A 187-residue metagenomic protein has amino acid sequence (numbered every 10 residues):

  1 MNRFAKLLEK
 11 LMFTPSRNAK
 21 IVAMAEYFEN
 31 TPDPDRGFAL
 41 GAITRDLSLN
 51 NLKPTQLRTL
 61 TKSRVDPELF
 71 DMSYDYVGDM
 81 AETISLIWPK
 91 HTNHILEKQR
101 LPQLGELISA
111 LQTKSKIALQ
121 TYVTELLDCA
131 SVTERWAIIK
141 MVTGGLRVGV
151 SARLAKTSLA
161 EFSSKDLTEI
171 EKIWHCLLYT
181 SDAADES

Functional and structural regions predicted by a protein language model:
M1-S181: N-terminal nucleic-acid-engaging modules of covalent nucleotidyltransferase systems
D182-S187: A short, hydrophobic C-terminal helix/tail in secreted or cell-surface proteins
